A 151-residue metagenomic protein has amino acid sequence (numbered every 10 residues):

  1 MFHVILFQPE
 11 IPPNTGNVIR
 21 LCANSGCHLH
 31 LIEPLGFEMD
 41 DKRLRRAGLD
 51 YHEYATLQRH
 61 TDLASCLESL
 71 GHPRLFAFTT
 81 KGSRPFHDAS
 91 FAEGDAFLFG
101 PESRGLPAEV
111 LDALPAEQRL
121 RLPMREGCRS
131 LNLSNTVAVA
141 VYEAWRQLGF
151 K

Functional and structural regions predicted by a protein language model:
M1-K151: Post-transcriptional modification and biogenesis factors for structured RNAs of the translation apparatus
